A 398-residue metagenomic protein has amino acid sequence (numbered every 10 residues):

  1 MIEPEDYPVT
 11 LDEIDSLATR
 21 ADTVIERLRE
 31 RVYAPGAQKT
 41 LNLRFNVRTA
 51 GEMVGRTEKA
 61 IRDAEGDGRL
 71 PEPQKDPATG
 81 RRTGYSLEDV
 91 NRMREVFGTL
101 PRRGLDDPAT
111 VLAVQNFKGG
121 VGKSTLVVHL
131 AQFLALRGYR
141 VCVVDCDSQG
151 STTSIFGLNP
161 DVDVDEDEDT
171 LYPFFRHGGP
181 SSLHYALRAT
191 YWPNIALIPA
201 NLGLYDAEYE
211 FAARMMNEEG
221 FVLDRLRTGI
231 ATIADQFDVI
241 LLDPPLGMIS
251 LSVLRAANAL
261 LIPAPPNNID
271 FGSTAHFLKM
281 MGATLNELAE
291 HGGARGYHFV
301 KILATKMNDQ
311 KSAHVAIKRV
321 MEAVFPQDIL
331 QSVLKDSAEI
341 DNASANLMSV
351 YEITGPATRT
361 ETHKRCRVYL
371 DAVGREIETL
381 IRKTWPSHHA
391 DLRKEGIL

Functional and structural regions predicted by a protein language model:
M1-T49, M53, E58, D63-L398: P-loop NTP-binding core
